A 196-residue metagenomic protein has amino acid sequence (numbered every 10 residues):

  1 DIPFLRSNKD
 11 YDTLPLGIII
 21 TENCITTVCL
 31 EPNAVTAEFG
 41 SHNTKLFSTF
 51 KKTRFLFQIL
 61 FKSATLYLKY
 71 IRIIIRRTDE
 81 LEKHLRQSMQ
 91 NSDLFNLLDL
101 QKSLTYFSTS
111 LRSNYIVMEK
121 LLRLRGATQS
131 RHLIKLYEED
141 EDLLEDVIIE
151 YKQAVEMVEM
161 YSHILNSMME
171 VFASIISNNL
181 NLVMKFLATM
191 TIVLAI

Functional and structural regions predicted by a protein language model:
D1-S130, L136, L143-M160, T189-M190: Peripheral, non-transmembrane regulatory/ligand-interaction domains of membrane transport proteins
E119-R123, E159-M184: C-terminal helix-coil-helix/basic helical segment that borders enzyme active sites and/or dimer interfaces and provides
Q153, F172-I175, T191-A195: Short amphipathic alpha-helical interaction segments
N179-I196: Bilayer-spanning, highly hydrophobic alpha-helical transmembrane segments
